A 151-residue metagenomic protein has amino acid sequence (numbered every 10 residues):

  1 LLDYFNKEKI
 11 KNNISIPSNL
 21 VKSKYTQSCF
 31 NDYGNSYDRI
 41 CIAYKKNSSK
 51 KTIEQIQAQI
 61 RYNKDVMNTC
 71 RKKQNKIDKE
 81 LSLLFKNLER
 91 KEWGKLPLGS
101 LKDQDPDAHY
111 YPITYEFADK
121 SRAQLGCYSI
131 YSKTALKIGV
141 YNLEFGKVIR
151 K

Functional and structural regions predicted by a protein language model:
L1-T52: N-terminal leader/targeting segments
I10, I14-I16, I40-I42, I53-I56 (+6 more regions): Weak global preference for isoleucine
S23, N35, N63-K64, S121: Processing junctions and N-termini across compartments
Y37-Q104: Long, charged/polar, surface-exposed segments that mediate recognition or autoinhibition
N75-R150: A charged, solvent-exposed segment within the mature domains of Sec-exported extracytoplasmic proteins
